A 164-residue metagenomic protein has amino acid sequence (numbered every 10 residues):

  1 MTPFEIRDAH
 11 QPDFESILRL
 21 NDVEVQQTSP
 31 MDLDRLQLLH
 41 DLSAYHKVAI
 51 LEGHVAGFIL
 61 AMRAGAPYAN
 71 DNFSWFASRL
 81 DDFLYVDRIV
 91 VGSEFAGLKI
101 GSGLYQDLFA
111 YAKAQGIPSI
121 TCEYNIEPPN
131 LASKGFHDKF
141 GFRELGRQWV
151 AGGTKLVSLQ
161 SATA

Functional and structural regions predicted by a protein language model:
F4, H54-F58, L84: Glycine-rich phosphate/pyrophosphate-binding loop shared by adenosine-nucleotide-utilizing enzymes
F4-I17: A short beta-loop-alpha structural element at the N-terminal edge of CoA-dependent acyl/N-acetyltransferase catalytic
Q26-E52, A66: Active-site rim helix/loop that mediates acceptor-substrate recognition in acyltransferases
L60-R88: Conserved acyl-donor/pantetheine-binding loop and adjacent beta-alpha core of acyl/acetyltransferases and related
V91, G97-A110: Conserved acetyl-CoA-binding loop-helix of GNAT-fold acetyltransferases
A112-I126: Conserved GNAT acetyl-CoA-binding A-motif
I126-G146: Conserved active-site alpha-helix within GNAT-family acetyltransferase domains
R147-A164: C-terminal "cap" of GNAT-fold acetyltransferases
